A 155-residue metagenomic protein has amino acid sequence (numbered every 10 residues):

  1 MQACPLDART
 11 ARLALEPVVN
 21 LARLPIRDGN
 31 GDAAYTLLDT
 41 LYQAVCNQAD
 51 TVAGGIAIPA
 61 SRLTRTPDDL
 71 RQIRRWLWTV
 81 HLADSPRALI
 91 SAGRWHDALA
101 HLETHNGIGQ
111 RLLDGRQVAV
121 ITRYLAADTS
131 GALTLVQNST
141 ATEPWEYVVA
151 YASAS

Functional and structural regions predicted by a protein language model:
M1-N30: Long, acidic/serine-threonine-rich intrinsically disordered regions with weak helical/coil propensity that act as
Q2-A11, C46-A57, R62-Q72: Flexible helix-coil transition and linker loops at the boundaries of alpha-helical arrays
P5-R9, Q43-A44, L70-I73, E103-R111 (+1 more regions): Solenoid-like repeat scaffolds
L13, N20, T79-D84, D114-L125 (+1 more regions): "A position-specific structural signal for the A-helix of alpha-solenoid helical repeats
P25, A88-L89, R123, S155: Residue at a conserved register position within TPR or TPR-like alpha-solenoid repeats
D32-D39, W95-E103, D128-T142: Alpha-helical repeat scaffolds
V120, L125-S155: Long, charge-rich C-terminal accessory regions
